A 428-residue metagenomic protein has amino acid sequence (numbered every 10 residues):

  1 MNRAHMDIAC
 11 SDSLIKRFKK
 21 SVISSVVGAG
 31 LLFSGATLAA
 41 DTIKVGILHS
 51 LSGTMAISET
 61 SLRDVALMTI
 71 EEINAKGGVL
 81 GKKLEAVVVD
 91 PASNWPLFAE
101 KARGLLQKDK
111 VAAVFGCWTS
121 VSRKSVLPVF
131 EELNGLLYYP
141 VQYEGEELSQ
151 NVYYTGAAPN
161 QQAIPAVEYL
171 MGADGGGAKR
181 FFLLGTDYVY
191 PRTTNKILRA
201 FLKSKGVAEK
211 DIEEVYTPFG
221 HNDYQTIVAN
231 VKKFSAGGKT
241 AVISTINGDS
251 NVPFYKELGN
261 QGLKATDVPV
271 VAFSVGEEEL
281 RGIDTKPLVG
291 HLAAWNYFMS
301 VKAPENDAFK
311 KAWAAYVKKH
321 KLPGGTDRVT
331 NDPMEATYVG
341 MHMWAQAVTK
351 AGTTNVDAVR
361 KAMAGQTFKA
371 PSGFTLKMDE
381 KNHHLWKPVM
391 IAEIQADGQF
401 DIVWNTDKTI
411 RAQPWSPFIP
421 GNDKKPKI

Functional and structural regions predicted by a protein language model:
R3-S25: Bacterial N-terminal signal peptides that target proteins for export
S34-A36: N-terminal signal peptide c-region/cleavage motif recognized by signal peptidases
I43, T367-I428: Solvent-exposed, acidic/polar segments of extracytosolic/periplasmic ligand-binding ectodomains
G46-V65, V89-P96, W118-V121, T186-R192 (+2 more regions): Extracytoplasmic "Venus flytrap"
I57-D64, E72, G77-E147, T155 (+3 more regions): Beta-alpha junction/loop-to-helix N-cap segments that form part of ligand/metal-binding clefts
E100, E144, N151-Q261, P304: Extracellular/periplasmic Venus flytrap/periplasmic-binding protein
L105-W118, Y138-P140, R180-G185, G237-G248 (+4 more regions): Periplasmic-binding protein-like
L258-Y338, T349-G352, N405-K427: Extracellular/periplasmic periplasmic-binding protein-like sensory domains
